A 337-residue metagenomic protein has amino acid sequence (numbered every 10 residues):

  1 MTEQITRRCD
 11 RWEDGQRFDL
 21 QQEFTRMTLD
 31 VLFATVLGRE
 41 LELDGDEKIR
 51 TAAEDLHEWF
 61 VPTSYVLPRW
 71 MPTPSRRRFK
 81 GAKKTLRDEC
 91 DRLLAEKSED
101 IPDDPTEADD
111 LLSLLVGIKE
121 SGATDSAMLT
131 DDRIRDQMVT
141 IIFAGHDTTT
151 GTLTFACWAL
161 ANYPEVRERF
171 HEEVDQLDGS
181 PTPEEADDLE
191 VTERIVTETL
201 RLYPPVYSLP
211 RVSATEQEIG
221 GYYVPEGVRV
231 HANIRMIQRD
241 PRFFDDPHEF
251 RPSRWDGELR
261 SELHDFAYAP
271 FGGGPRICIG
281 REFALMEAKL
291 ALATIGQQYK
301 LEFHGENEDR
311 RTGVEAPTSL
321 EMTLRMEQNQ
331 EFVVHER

Functional and structural regions predicted by a protein language model:
M1-G151: Cytochrome P450 heme-thiolate monooxygenase catalytic core
T148-A161, A291: Short, small-residue alpha-helix embedded
P164-V166, L263, R281-M322: Cytochrome P450 heme-binding "Cys pocket" and the immediately downstream C-terminal segment
T182-G220: Conserved cytochrome P450 K-helix E-x-x-R motif and the immediately C-terminal K′/meander segment
A232-L259: Conserved cytochrome P450 K-helix/beta-meander segment immediately N-terminal to the heme-binding cysteine loop
